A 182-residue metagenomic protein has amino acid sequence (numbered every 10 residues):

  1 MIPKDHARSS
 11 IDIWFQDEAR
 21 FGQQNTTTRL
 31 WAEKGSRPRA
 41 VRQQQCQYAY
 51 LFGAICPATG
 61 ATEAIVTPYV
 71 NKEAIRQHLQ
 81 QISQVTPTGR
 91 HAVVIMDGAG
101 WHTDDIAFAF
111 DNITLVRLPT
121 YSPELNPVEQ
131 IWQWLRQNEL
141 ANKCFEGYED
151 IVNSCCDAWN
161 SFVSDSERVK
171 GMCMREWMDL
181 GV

Functional and structural regions predicted by a protein language model:
M1-V182: Short functional hotspots at interaction and active-site rims
